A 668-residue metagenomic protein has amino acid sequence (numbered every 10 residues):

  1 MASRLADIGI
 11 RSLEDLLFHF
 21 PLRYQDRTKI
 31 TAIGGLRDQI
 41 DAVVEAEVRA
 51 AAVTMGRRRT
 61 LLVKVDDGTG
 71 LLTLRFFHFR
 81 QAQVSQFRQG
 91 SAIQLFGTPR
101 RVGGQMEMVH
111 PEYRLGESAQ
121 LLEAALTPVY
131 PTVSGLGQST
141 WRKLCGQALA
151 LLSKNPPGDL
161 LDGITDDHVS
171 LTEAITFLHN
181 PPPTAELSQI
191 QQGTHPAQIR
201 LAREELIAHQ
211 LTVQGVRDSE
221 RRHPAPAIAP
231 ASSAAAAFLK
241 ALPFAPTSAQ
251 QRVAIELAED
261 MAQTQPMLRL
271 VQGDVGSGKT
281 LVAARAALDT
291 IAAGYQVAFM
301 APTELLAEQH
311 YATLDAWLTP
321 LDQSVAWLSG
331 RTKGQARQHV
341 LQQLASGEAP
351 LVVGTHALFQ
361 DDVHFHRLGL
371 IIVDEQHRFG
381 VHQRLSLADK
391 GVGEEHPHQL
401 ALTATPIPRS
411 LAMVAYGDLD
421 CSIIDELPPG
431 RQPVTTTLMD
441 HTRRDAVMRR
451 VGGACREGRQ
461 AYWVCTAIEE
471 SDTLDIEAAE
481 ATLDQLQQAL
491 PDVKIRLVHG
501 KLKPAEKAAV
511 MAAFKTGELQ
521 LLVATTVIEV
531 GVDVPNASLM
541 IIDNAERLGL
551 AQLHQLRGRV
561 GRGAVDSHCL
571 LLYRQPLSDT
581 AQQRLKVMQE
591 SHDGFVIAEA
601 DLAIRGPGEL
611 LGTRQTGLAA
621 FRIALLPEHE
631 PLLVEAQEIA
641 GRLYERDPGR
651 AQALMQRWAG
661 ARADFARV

Functional and structural regions predicted by a protein language model:
M1-G9: Helix-hairpin-helix
L22-A42: Short boundary/loop segments of OB/S1/cold-shock single-stranded nucleic-acid-binding domains
D38-R59, G97: Structural detector for short beta-strands of small beta-barrel domains
T54-A241, T613: Upstream accessory/linker segments immediately N-terminal to the RecA-like ATPase cores of bacterial MutS and a subset
P224, R252-I255, Q265-V587, R642 (+2 more regions): Inter-lobe coupling/hinge segments of SF2-like helicase ATPases
F244-A254: N-terminal pre-Walker A segment at the start of P-loop NTPase domains
A564, P576-V668: C-terminal accessory region of SF2 helicases/translocases
